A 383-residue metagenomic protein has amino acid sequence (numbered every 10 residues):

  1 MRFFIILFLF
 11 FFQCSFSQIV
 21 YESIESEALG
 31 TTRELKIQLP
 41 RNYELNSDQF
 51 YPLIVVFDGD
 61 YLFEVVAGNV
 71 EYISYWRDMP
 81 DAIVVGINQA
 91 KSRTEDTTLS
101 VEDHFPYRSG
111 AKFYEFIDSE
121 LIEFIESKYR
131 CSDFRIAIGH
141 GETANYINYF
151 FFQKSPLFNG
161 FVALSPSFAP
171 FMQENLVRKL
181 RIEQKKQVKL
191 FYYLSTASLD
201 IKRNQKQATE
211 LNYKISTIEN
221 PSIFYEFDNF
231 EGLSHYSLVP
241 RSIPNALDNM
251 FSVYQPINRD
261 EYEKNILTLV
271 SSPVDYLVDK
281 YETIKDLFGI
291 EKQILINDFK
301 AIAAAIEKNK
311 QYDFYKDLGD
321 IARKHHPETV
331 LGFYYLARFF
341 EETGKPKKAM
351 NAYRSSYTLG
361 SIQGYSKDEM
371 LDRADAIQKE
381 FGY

Functional and structural regions predicted by a protein language model:
M1-V20: Bacterial Sec-dependent N-terminal signal peptides
Q18-P346, M350-Y383: Non-catalytic cap/lid and distal C-terminal segments of serine-dependent acyl enzymes
